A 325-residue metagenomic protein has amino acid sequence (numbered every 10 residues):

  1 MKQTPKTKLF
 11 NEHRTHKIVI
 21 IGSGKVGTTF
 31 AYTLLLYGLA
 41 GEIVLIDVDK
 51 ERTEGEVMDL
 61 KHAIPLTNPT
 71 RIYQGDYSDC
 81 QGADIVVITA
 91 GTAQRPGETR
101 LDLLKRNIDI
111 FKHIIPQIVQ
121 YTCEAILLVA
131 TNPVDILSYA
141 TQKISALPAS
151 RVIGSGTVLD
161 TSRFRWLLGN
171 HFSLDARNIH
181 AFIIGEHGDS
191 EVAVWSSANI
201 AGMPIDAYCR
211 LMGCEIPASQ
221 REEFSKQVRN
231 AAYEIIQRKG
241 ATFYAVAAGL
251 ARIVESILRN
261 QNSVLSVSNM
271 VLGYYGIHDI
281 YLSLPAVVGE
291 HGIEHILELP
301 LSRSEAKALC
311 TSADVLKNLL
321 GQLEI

Functional and structural regions predicted by a protein language model:
M1-H16: A short, basic/flexible loop-to-alpha-helix module at the beginning of a structural domain
K2-Q3, E42, I46-D84, E98 (+1 more regions): Conserved N-terminal Rossmann-fold NAD(P) cofactor-binding segment
S23-G24: Glycine-rich Rossmann-fold phosphate-binding loop(s) that bind the pyrophosphate of adenine dinucleotide cofactors
G27-T28: N-terminal Rossmann-fold NAD(P) dinucleotide-binding loop
L36-E42, A146-P148: Conserved S-adenosyl-L-methionine
P65-I126: Rossmann-like NAD(P)-binding element
R100-W166: Rossmann-like NAD(P)(H) cofactor-binding subdomain of soluble oxidoreductases
S145-R151, D160-I325: C-terminal substrate-binding/catalytic lobe of Rossmann-fold NAD(P)-dependent dehydrogenases
